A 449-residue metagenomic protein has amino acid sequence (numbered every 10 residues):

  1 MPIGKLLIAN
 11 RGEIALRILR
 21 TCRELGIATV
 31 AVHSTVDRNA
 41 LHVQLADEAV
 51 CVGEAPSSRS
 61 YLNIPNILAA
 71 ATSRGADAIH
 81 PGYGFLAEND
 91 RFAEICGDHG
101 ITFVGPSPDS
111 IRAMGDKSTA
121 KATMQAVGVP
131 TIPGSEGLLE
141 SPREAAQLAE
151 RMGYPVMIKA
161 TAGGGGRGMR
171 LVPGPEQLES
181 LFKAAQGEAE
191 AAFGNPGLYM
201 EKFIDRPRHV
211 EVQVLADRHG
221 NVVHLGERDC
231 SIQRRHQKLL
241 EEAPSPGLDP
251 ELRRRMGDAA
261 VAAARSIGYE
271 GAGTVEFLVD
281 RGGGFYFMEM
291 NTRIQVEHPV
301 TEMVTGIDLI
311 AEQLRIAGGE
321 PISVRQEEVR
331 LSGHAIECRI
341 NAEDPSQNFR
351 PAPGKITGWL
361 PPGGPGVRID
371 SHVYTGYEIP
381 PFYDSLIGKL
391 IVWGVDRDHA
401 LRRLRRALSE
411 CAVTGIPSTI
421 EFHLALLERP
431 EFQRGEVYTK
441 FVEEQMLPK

Functional and structural regions predicted by a protein language model:
M1-V275, V279-Q295: N-terminal beta-alpha lobe that positions the nucleotide/phosphoryl donor in ATP/NTP-coupled carboxylate activation
A260, P299-K449: Catalytic cores of soluble metabolic enzymes centered on carboxylation/carboxyl-transfer
